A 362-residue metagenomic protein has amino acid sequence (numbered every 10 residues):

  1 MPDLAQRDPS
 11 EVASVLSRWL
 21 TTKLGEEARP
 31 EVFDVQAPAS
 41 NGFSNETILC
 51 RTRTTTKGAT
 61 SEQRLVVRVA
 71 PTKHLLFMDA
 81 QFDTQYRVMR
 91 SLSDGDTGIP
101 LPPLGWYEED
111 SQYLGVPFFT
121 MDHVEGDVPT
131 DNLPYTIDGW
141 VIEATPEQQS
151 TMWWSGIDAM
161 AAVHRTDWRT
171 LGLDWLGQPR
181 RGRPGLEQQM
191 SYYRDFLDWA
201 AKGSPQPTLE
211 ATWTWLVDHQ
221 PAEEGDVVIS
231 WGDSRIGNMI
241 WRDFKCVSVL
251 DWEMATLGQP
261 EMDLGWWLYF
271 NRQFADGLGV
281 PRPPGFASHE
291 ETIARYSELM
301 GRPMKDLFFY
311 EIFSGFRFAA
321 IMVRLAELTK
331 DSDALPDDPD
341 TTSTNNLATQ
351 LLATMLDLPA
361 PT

Functional and structural regions predicted by a protein language model:
M1-F33: Juxta-kinase regulatory segment immediately upstream of eukaryotic protein kinase catalytic domains
G25-R29, D96-L101, R165-L176, Q206 (+3 more regions): Surface-exposed helix-capping loop/turn segments at secondary-structure junctions
Q36-A211, W215, H219-D226: ATP-binding pocket architecture of kinase catalytic cores
V227-I229, V247: Conserved protein kinase catalytic-loop anchor
I229-W231, I236: Catalytic-loop of the protein kinase fold
I240-W267: Catalytic activation segment of kinase domains across protein kinase-like and atypical kinase folds
E261-G301, S314-S332: Active-site activation/catalytic loop segments of kinase-like enzymes and analogous catalytic loops in related
R302, D306, A320-T362: Helical subdomain adjoining the active site within ATP-dependent kinase catalytic cores
